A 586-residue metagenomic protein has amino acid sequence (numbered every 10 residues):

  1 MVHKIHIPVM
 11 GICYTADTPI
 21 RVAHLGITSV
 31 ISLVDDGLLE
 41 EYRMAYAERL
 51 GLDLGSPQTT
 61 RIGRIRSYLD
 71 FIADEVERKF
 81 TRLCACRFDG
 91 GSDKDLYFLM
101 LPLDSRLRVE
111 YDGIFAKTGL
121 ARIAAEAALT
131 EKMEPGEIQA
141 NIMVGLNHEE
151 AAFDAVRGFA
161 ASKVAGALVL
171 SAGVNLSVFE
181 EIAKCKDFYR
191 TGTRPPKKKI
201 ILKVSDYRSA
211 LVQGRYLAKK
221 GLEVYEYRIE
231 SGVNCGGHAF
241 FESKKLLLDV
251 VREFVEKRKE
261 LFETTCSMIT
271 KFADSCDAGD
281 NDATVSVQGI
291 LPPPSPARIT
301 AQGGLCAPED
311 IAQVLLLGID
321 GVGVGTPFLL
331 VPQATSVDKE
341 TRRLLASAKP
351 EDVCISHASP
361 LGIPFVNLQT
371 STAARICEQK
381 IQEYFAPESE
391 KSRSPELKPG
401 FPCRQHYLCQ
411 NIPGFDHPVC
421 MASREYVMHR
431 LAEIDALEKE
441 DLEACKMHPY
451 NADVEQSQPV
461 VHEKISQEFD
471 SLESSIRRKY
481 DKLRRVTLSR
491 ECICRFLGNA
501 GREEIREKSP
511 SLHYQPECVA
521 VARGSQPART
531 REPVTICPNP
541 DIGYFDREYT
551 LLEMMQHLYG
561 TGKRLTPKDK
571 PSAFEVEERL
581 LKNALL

Functional and structural regions predicted by a protein language model:
M1-V178, A358-L586: Long, compositionally biased, glycine/small-hydrophobic-enriched stretches that function as flexible linkers, tethers
T130, P135, G158-S162, A183-T193 (+1 more regions): Acidic (Asp/Glu)-rich catalytic clusters
A151-R157, K186-D187, S209-Y216: Short alpha-helical segments and helix-capping/turn motifs at coil-helix boundaries
A160, A172-S205: N-terminal extension/subdomain marker
K198-S389: Glycine-rich phosphate/ribose-binding loops and adjacent secondary-structure elements that form binding surfaces
